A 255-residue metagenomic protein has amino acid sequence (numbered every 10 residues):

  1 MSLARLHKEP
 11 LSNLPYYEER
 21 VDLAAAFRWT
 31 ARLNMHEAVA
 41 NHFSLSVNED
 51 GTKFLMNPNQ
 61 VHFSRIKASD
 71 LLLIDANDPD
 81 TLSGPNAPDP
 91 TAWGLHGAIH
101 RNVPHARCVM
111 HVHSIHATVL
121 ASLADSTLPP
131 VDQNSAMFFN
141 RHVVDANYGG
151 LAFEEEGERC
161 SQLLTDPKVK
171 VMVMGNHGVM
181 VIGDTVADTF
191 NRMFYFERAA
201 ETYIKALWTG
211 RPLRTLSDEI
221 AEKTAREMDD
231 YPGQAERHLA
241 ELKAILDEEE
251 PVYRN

Functional and structural regions predicted by a protein language model:
M1-N255: Glycine-rich flexible loops
